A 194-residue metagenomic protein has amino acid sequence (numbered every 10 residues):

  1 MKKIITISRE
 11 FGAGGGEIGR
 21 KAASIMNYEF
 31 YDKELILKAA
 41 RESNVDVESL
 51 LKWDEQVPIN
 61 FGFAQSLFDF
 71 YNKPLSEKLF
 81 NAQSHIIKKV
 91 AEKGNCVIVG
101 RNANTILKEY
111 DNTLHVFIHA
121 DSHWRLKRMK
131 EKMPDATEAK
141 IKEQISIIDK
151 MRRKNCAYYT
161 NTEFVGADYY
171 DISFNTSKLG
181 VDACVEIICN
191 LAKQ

Functional and structural regions predicted by a protein language model:
T6-A23: Glycine-rich phosphate-binding P-loop
E29-R41: Short beta-strand-centered segment that lines the nucleotide-binding/catalytic pocket of NTP-utilizing
A40-N95: ATP-dependent small-molecule kinase phosphotransfer cores that center on conserved nucleotide phosphate-binding segments
P58-Q65, T137-V181: Small-molecule kinase domains that catalyze NTP-dependent phosphoryl transfer to phosphate-bearing small molecules
S84, V181-C189: Short, amphipathic alpha-helical "lid/cap" segments that border enzyme active or binding sites
G100-N104: Short, polar loop motifs at secondary-structure junctions
E109-K132, E138-I148: Conserved phosphate-donor/acceptor-positioning beta-strand/loop module used by diverse small-molecule
